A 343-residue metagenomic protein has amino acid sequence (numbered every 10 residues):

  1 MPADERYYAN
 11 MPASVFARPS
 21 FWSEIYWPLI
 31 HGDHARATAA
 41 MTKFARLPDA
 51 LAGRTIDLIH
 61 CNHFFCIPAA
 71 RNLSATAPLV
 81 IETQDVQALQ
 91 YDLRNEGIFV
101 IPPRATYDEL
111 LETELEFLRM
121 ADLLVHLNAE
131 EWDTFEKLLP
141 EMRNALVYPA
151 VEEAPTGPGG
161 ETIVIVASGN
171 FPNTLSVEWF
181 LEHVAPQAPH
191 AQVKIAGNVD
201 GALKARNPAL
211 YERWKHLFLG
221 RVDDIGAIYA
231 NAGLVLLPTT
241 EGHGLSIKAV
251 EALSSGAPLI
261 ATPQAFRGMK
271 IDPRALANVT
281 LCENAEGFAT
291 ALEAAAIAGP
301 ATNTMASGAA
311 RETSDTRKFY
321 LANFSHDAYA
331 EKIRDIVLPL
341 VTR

Functional and structural regions predicted by a protein language model:
N10-A37, A77-E112, R274: Acceptor-binding helix/loop patch of EC 2.4 sugar-transfer enzymes, predominantly nucleotide-sugar-dependent
P48-C66, P78-V80: Short N-terminal targeting/anchoring amphipathic segment
R104-Y107, L115-A154: Donor nucleotide-sugar binding/catalytic pocket of nucleotide-sugar-dependent glycosyltransferases
L111, A145-A230, C282: Conserved catalytic-core segment of nucleotide-activated headgroup transferases in glycan assembly
D122, A230-G244, S255-A257: Acidic donor-binding loop of glycosyltransferase active sites
P155, N303-L338: A charged, aromatic-enriched C-terminal amphipathic alpha-helix characteristic of glycosyltransferases across folds
K248-A252, P258-A265: Short hydrophobic beta-strand element within catalytic cores of glycosyltransferases and related nucleotide-activated
A277-E286, E293-N303: Conserved acidic donor-binding segment of nucleotide-sugar-dependent glycosyltransferases
